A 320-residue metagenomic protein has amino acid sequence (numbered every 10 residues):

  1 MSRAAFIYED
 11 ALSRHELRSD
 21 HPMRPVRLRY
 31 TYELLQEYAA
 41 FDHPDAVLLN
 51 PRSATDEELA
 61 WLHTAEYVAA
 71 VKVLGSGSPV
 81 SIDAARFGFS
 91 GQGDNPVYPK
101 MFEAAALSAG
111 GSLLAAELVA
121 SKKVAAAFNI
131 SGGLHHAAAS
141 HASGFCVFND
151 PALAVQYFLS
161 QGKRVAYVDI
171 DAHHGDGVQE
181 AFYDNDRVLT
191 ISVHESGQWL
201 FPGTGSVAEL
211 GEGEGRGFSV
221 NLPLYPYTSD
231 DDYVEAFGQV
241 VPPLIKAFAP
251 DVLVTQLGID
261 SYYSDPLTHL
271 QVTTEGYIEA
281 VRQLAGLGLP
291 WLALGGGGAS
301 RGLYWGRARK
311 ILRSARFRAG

Functional and structural regions predicted by a protein language model:
M1-G320: HDAC/HDAC-like amidohydrolase catalytic core signature
